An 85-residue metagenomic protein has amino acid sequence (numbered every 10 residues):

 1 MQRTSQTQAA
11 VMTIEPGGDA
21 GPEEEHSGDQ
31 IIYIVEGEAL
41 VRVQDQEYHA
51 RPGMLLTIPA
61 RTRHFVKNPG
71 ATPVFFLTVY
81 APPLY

Functional and structural regions predicted by a protein language model:
M1-P22, G28-D29, V79: A short glycine-rich, His/Asp/Glu-containing loop-to-beta-strand
T4, E15, H26-S27, I34 (+3 more regions): A short, compositionally biased micro-patch
Q6, I31, Q46-E47, R63: A short, glycine- and basic residue-enriched loop/turn that sits immediately adjacent to a domain's principal
Q8, L40-R42, F65, F75: General beta-strand recognition
S27-A39, Q44: Glycine- and acidic-residue-biased ligand/ion/polar-headgroup-sensing regions
D45-R61: Short acidic-glycine-tyrosine-enriched beta hairpin
A60-Y85: Ligand-binding loop in jelly-roll beta-barrel domains
